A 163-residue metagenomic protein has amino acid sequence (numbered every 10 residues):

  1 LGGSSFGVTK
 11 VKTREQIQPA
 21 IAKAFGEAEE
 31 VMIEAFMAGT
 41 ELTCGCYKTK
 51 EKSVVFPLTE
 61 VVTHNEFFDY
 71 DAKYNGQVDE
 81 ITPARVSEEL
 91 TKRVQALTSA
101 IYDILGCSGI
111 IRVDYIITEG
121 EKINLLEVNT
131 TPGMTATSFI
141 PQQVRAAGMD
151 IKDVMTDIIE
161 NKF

Functional and structural regions predicted by a protein language model:
L1, N75, T131-G133: Short connector loops/turns at beta-strand edges and beta->alpha or beta->beta junctions
L1-K12, A20: Phosphate/diphosphate-binding glycine-rich loops and adjacent basic-rich segments that engage nucleotide
S4, D79-T82, A136-I140: Short small-residue beta-strand/loop micro-motif enriched in glycine and branched aliphatics
S4-S5, T9, E41, M134-T135: Gly/Ser/Thr-rich beta-alpha loop segments that engage phosphate groups in nucleotides
V8, C44, N65, I104-C107: Short acidic/polar alpha-helix capping motifs at helix-coil junctions
V8-V11, V31, M37, V113 (+2 more regions): Hydrophobic aliphatic residue packing
K12-R93, K122-N124: Phosphate-binding site of ATP-dependent enzymes
E88-F163: ATP-dependent carboxylate activation and anion-phosphoryl transfer catalytic cores that bind Mg-ATP to form
